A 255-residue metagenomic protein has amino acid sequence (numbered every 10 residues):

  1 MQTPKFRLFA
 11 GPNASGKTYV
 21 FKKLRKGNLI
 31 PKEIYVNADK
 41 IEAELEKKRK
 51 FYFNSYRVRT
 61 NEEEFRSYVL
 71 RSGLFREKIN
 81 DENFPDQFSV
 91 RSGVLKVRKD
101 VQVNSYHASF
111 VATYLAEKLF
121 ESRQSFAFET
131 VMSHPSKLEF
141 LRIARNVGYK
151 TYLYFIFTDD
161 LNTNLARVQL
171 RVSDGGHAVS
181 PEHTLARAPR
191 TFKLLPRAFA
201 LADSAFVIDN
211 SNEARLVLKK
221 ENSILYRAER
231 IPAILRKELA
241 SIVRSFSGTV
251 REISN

Functional and structural regions predicted by a protein language model:
M1-P4, K118-F120: Phosphate-binding P-loop
F6-L8: Short hydrophobic/aromatic beta-strand immediately N-terminal to the Walker A/P-loop
P12-N13: The conserved Walker
T18: Walker A/P-loop
F21-K22: The feature captures the helix immediately C-terminal to the Walker
R25-E121: Conserved substrate/cofactor phosphate-moiety recognition/catalytic segment in nucleotide-dependent phosphotransferases
N146-L194: A glycine- and Lys/Arg-enriched "phosphate-lid" helix/loop adjacent to the NTP-binding pocket of small-molecule kinases
F199-N255: NTP-dependent small-molecule kinase module
